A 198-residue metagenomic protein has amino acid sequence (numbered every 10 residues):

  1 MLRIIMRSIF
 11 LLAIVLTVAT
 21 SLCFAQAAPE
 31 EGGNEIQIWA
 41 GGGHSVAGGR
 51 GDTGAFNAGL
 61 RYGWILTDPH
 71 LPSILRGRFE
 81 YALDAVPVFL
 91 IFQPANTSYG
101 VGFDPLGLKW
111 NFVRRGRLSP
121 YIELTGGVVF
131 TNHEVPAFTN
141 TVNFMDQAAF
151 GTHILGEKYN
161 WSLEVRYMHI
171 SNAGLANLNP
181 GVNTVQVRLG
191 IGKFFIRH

Functional and structural regions predicted by a protein language model:
M1-E30, I196-H198: Cleavable N-terminal export/targeting peptides
F24-T67, N179, T184-H198: Short glycine/proline- and aromatic-enriched beta-strand/turn motifs that initiate or cap beta-hairpins
A25-G33, T67-F79, V113-S119, L155-W161 (+1 more regions): Short loop/turn motifs that connect adjacent beta-strands in outer-membrane beta-barrel proteins
G32-N34, D52-A58, T97-D104, L118 (+2 more regions): Residues that define the transmembrane beta-barrel architecture of outer-membrane proteins
N34-A40, G77-A85, P120-G126, W161-V165 (+1 more regions): Transmembrane beta-strands of outer-membrane beta-barrel proteins
I38-G42, A58-W64, P105-W110, L124-V128 (+3 more regions): Residues on the lipid-exposed face of transmembrane beta-strands in outer-membrane beta-barrel proteins
G43-G49, P69, V86-P94, V128-V135 (+1 more regions): Sequence/structural signature of outer-membrane beta-barrel proteins
A58-T131: Gram-negative (and chloroplast) outer-membrane scaffold detector with strong preference for beta-barrel transmembrane
